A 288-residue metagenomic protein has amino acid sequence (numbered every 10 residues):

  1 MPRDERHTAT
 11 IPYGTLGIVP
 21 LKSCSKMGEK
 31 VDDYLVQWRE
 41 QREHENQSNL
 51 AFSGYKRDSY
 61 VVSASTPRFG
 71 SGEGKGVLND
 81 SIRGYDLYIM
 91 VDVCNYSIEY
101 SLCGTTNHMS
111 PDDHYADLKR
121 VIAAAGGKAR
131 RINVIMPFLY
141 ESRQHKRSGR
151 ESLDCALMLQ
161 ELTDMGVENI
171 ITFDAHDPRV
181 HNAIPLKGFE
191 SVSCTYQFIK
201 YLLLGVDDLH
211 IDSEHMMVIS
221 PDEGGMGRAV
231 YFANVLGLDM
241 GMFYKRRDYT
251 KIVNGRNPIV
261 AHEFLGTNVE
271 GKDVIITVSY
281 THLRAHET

Functional and structural regions predicted by a protein language model:
P12-K22, L87-M90, H215-D222, I276: Short hydrophobic beta-strand segments
C24-V31: Short N-terminal binding/cap micro-motifs at the start of the first secondary-structure element
V31, V134, D174, D222: Residue-level signature of catalytic and energy-coupling elements of molecular machines, predominantly ATP/GTP-dependent
E45-R83, E141-E151, E190-L204, H210-H215 (+1 more regions): Short, glycine/charge-rich flexible loops or terminal/linker lids adjacent to PRPP-binding catalytic cores
S63-G70, T105-A123, G149-L157: Glycine-rich anion/phosphate-binding loops
D86, R130-N133, E168-N169, H215 (+1 more regions): Residues at the starts of beta-strands that form the adenosine-phosphate
S148-H210: Anion-binding alpha/beta catalytic cores of soluble intermediary-metabolism enzymes, centered on
T281-T288: Conserved small/polar residues in nucleotide/adenosyl-binding loops
